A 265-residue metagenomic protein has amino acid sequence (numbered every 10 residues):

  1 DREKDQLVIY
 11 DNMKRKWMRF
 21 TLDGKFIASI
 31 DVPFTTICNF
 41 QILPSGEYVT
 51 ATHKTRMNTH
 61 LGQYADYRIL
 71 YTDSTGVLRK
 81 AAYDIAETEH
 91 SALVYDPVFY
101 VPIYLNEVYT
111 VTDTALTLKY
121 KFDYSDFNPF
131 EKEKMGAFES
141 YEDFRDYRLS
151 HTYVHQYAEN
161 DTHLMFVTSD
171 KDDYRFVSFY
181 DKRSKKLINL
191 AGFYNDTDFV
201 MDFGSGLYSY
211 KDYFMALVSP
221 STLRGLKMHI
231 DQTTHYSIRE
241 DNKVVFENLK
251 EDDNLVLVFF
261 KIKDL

Functional and structural regions predicted by a protein language model:
D1, D5-N12, G46-L61, L93-T110 (+4 more regions): Short beta-strand elements that form the blades of beta-propeller/WD-repeat-like and other beta-sheet-rich scaffold
D5, Y10-L70, V77-T88: Asp-box/WD-like beta-propeller blade repeats and closely related beta-sheet repeat scaffolds
R19-L22, Q63-G76, N106, F176-K185 (+1 more regions): Beta-propeller blade signature
I27-F34, C38, L78-I85, T117-D126 (+2 more regions): Beta-propeller fold detector
F34-P44, A86-V94, P129, H151-Q156 (+1 more regions): Repeated scaffold domains used in trafficking and secretory/extracellular systems, primarily beta-propellers
D66, L70-L116: Loop-centered beta-sheet repeat module
E87, T117-R148, K182-K211, L223-G225: Conserved blade-ending motifs and adjacent loop-strand segments that build the rim/top face of beta-propeller domains
D231-L265: Sequence/structural signature of beta-propeller modules and their immediately flanking N-terminal secretory/stalk
